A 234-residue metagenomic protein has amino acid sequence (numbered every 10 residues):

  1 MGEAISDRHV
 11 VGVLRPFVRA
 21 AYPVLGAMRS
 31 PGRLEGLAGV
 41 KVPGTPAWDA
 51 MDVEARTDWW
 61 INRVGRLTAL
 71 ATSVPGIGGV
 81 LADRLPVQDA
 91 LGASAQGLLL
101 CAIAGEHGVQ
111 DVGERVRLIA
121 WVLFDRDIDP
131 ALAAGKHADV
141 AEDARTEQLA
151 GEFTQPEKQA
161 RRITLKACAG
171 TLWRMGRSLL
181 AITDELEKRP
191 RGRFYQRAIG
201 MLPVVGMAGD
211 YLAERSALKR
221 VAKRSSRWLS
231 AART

Functional and structural regions predicted by a protein language model:
M1-S73, L98-T234: Terminal, membrane-proximal amphipathic helices and intrinsically disordered targeting/regulatory segments
P75-G78: Cytosolic/nucleoplasmic, non-transmembrane interface domains of endomembrane and organelle-membrane proteins
A82-L91, A213: Selective recognition of hydrophobic, aromatic-rich stretches within alpha-helical transmembrane segments of polytopic
A90, S94-L99: Conserved mixed alpha/beta catalytic, RNA-binding, or beta-rich assembly cores of soluble enzyme, regulatory
